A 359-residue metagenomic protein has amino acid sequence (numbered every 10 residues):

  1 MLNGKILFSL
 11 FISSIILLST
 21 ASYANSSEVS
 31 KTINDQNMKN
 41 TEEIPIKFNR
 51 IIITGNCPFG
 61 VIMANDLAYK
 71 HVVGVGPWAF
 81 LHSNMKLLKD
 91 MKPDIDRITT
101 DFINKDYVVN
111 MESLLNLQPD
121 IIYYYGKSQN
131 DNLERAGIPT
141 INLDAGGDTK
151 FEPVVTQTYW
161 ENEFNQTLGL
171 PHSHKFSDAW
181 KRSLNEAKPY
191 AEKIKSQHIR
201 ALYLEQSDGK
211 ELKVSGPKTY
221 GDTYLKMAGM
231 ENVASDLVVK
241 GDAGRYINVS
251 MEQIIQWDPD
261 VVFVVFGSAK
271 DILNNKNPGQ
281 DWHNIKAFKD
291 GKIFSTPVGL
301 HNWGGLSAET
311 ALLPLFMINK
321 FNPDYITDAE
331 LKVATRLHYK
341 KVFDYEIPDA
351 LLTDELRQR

Functional and structural regions predicted by a protein language model:
M1-L10: Bacterial N-terminal signal peptides that target proteins for export
S9-S19: Bacterial N-terminal signal peptides
T20-S27: Sec-dependent signal peptide cleavage junction
N25, T41, Q129-K213, S295-Q358: Extracytoplasmic substrate-binding proteins
N37-M38, D96-M111, V238-M251: Short helix-initiation/N-cap motifs at beta->coil->alpha
I52-T54, V73-G76, I121-Y125, T140-D144 (+5 more regions): Structural recognition of the beta-strand scaffold that forms the well-ordered cores of secreted hydrolase catalytic
I53-N116, I121, G126, M230-V233: A short, structured surface patch at a secondary-structure boundary
G216-G244: Alpha-helical, coiled-coil/dimerization segments enriched in small aliphatic residues
